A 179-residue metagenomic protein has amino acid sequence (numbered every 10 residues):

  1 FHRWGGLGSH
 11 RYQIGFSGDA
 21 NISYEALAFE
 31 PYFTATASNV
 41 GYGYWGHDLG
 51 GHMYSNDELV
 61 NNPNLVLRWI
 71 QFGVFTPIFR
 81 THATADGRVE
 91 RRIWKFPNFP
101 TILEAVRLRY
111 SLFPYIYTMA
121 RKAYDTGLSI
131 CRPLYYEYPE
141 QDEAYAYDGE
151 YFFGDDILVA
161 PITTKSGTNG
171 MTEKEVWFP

Functional and structural regions predicted by a protein language model:
F1-P179: Catalytic-domain carbohydrate-binding cleft regions of carbohydrate-active enzymes
